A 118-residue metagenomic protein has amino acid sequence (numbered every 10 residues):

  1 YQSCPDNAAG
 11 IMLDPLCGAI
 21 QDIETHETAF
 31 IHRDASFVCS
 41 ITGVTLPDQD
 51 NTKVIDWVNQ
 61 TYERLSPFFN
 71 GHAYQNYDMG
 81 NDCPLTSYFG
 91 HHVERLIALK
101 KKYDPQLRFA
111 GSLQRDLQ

Functional and structural regions predicted by a protein language model:
Y1-Q118: Soluble FAD-dependent oxygen oxidases
